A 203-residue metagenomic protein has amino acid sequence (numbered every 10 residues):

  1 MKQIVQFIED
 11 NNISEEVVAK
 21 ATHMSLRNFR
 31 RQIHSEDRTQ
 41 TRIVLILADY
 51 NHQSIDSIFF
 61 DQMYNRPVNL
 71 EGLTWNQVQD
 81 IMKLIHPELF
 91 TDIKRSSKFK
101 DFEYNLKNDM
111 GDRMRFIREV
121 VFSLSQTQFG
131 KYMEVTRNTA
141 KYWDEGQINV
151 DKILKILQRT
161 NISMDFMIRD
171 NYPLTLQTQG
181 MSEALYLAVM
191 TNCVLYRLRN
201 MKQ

Functional and structural regions predicted by a protein language model:
M1-V17, Q79-V121: A short, Lys/Arg-rich alpha-helix, primarily the initiator
I8, A19, A48, R118 (+2 more regions): The alpha-helix within a helix-turn-helix
N12-I13, R42, D112, S123-L124 (+1 more regions): Residue-level signal for the short linker/turn that defines the boundary of a DNA-recognition helix
N12-R31, V120-Y142: Short alpha-helical DNA-recognition segment
I33, I43, F59-Q62, D144 (+1 more regions): DNA major-groove recognition helix of helix-turn-helix
R42-S57, N149-F166: DNA major-groove recognition helix of helix-turn-helix/homeodomain DNA-binding modules
F59-N105, I168-M201: Short, charged recognition helix plus adjacent turn of helix-turn-helix-like nucleic-acid-binding domains
